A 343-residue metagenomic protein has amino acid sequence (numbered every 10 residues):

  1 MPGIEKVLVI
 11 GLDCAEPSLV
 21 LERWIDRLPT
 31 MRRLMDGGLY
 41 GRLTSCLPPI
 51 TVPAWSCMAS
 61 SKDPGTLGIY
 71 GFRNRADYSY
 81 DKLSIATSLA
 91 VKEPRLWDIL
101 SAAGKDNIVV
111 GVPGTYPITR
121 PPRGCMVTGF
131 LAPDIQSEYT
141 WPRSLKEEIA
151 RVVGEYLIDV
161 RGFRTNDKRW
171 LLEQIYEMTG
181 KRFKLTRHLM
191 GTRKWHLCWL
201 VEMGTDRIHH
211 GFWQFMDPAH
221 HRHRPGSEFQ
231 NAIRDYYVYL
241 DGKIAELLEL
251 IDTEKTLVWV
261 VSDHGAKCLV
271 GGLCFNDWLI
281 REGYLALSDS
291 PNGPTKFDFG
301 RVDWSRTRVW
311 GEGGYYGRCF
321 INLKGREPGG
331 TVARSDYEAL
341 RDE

Functional and structural regions predicted by a protein language model:
P2-E5, L12, L19, D26 (+9 more regions): Secreted, luminal/periplasmic, and some membrane-associated catalytic domains that remodel anionic oxygen-ester
V9-G11, W199-V201: Structural cue for short, hydrophobic secondary-structure segments
E16-S18, G204-I208, C268: Feature marks short, surface-exposed loop/turn motifs that line or immediately flank catalytic pockets and channel
P53-P64, L273-C274: Glycine-rich loop at the start of a catalytic domain that most often binds anionic cofactors/ligands
P64, P113, V201-I208: Short glycine-enriched loops at secondary-structure junctions
T66-F72: A metal-dependent, Asp-based hydrolase signature
F130-E177, F183, M190, H209: Long, well-ordered, tryptophan-enriched scaffold segments
L172, Y176-K194, C198, I208 (+3 more regions): A long, amphipathic alpha-helix that forms part of the scaffold/cap immediately adjacent to metal-dependent active
